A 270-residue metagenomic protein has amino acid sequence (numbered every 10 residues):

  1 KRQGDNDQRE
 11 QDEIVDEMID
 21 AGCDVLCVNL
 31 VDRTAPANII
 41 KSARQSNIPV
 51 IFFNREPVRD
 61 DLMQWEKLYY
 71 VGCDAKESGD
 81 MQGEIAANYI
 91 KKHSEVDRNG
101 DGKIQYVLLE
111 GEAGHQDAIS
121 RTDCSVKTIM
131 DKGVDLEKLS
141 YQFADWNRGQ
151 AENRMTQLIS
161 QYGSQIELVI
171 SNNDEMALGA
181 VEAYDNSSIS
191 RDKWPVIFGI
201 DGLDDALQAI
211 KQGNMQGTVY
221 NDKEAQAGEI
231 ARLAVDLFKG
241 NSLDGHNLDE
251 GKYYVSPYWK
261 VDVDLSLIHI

Functional and structural regions predicted by a protein language model:
K1, V25, L30, L68-Y69 (+1 more regions): Short beta-strand segments enriched in small/hydrophobic residues
K1-G4, D131-R148: Short beta-strand elements in bilobed, periplasmic/extracellular small-molecule ligand-binding domains
D5-D7, D32-A35, E56-D60, E77 (+5 more regions): Solvent-exposed loop/turn segments at secondary-structure junctions within structured extracellular/periplasmic domains
Q11, Y70-K103, A151-E152, G202-A206 (+1 more regions): Hydrophobic alpha-helical segments within soluble ligand-binding/sensing domains
V15-D20, D24-Q45, S125, L139-Q208: Hydrophobic alpha-helical
I39-E77, V96-G102, L203-K211, Q216: Flexible loop/hinge segments that line or gate small-molecule binding clefts
S78-Q82, Q116-D135, Q150, R154 (+1 more regions): Short, solvent-exposed amphipathic alpha-helices that sit in or adjacent to ligand/effector-binding or catalytic
G102-A113, A225-H269: Hinge/cleft segment of the Venus flytrap/periplasmic-binding protein
